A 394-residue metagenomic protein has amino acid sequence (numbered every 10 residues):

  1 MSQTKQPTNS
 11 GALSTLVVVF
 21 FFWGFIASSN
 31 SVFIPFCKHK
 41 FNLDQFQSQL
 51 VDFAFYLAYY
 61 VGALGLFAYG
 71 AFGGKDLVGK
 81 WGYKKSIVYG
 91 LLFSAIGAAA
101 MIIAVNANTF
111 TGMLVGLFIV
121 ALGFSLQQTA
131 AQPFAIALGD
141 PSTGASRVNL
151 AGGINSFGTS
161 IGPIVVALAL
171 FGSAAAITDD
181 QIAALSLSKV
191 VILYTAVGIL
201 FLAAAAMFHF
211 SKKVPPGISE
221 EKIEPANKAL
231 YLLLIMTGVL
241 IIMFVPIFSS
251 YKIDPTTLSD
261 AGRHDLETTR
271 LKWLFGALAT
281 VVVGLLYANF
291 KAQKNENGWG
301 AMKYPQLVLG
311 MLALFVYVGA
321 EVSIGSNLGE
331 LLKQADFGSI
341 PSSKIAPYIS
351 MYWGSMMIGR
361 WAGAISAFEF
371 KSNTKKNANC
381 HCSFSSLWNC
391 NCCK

Functional and structural regions predicted by a protein language model:
G11-L43, A63-L66, G162, I324-L332: Extracytoplasmic
F21, F110-Q127, F315, K394: Hydrophobic core of transmembrane alpha-helices in multi-pass small-molecule transporters, especially MFS/SLC-type
G24, L92-A107, S383-K394: C-terminal ends and interior cores of transmembrane alpha-helices in multi-pass membrane transporters/permeases
N30-I34, P163-F171, T237-W273, W299-S350 (+1 more regions): Extracytoplasmic gate region of multi-pass secondary transporters
Q49-D76, F157, S350-G363: Central cavity-lining transmembrane alpha-helices of secondary-active solute carriers, predominantly the Major
G62, F124, T143-A175, F201: Glycine-rich segments within core transmembrane alpha-helices of 12-TM secondary carriers
A63-T111: Conserved MFS/SLC helix-loop-helix module at the cytosolic interface between two early adjacent transmembrane helices
G162, V166-A175, T195-K222, A229-D254 (+1 more regions): C-terminal membrane-cytosol helix-exit motif in multi-pass small-molecule transporters
